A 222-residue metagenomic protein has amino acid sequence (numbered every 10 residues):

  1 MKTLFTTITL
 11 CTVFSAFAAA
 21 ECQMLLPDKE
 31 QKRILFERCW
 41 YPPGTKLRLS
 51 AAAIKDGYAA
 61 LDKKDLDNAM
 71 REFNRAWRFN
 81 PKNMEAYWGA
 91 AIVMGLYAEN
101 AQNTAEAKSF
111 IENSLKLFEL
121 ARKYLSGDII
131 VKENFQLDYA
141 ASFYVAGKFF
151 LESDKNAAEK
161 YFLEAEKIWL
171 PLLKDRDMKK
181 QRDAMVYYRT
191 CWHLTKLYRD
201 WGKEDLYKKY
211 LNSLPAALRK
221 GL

Functional and structural regions predicted by a protein language model:
K46-R71, R75-R78: Alpha-helical segment of the N-proximal tetratricopeptide repeat
Y58, L96-A105, A140, V145-D154 (+3 more regions): Short coil/turn linking the two alpha-helices of tandem helical-hairpin repeats
W77-R78, K116-K123, K167, K174 (+1 more regions): Conserved structural position within tetratricopeptide repeats
P81, S126-I130, L170, R219: Short coil turns that delineate tetratricopeptide repeat
A86, V131, F135, D183-A184 (+1 more regions): TPR alpha-solenoid repeat register
G89-A90, D138, V145, V186 (+1 more regions): Canonical tetratricopeptide repeat
